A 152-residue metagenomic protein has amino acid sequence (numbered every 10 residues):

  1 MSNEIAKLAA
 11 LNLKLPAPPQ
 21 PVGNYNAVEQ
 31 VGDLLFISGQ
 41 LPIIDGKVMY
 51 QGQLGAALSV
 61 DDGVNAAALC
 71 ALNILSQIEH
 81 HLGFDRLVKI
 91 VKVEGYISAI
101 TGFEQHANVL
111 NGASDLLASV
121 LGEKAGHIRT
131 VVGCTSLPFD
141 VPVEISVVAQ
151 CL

Functional and structural regions predicted by a protein language model:
M1-L152: Short, polar/acidic, helix-capping and beta-turn segments at strand->helix junctions that line the mouths
